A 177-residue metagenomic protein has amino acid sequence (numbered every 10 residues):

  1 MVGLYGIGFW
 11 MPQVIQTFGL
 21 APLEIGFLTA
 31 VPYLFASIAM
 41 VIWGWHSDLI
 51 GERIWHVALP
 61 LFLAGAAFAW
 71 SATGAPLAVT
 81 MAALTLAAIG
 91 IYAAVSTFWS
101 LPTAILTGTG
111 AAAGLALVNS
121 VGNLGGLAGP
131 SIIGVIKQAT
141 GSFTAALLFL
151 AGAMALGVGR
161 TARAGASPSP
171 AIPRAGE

Functional and structural regions predicted by a protein language model:
M1-W45, V95, W99, G129-P130: Extracytoplasmic gate region of multi-pass secondary transporters
A21, G134-A153: A membrane-interface helix-boundary motif in multi-pass transporters
P22-L23, G108-V118: Loop-to-transmembrane helix entry/capping segments in MFS-fold secondary transporters and related SLC/MFSD carriers
A30-L34, A116-L124: Transmembrane alpha-helical cores of Major Facilitator Superfamily
A39-E52, K137: Helix-to-loop junctions at the C-terminal end of transmembrane segments in multipass secondary transporters
L49-L101: C-terminal transmembrane helical hairpin of 12-TM major facilitator-type secondary transporters
G51, L101-A112, G141: Paired intracellular helix-loop junctions of major facilitator superfamily
L148-E177: Multi-pass alpha-helical transporter architecture, strongest for 12-TM Major Facilitator/SLC carriers used
